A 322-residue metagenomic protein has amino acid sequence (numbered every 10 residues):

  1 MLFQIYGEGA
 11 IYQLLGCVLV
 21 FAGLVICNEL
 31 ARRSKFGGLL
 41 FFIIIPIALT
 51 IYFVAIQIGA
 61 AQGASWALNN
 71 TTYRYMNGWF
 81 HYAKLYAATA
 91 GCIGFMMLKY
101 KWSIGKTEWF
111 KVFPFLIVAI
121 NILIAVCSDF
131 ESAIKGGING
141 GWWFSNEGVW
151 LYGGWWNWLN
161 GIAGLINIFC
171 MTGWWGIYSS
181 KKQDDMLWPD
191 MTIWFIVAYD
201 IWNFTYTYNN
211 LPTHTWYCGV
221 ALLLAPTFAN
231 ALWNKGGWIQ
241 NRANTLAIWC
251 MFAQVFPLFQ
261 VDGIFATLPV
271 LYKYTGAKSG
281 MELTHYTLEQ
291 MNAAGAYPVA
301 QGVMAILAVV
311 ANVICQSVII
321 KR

Functional and structural regions predicted by a protein language model:
M1-L2, Q62-M76, E131-Y152, G263-A294: Membrane-interfacial helical/loop segments at transmembrane boundaries in membrane proteins
M1-S103: An N-terminal, globular interaction/scaffold subdomain
F3-G7, T72-Y75, W102-G105, L151-G154 (+4 more regions): Juxtamembrane loop-transmembrane helix junctions in multi-pass integral membrane proteins, especially the extracellular
L14, A83-Y86, W109-L116, W155-L165 (+4 more regions): Alpha-helical transmembrane segments
L15-L24, H81-K99, N160-W174, A221-T227 (+1 more regions): Hydrophobic cores of alpha-helical transmembrane segments in multi-pass inner/ER membrane proteins, independent
V18-V25, C218-R322: C-terminal transmembrane-bundle signature of multipass membrane proteins, characterized by strong activation on
I44-A64, C92-K99, F115-S132, I193-N209 (+1 more regions): Hydrophobic alpha-helical transmembrane segments and adjacent interfacial helices in integral membrane proteins
G105-G236: Generic multipass alpha-helical transmembrane bundles of integral membrane proteins
